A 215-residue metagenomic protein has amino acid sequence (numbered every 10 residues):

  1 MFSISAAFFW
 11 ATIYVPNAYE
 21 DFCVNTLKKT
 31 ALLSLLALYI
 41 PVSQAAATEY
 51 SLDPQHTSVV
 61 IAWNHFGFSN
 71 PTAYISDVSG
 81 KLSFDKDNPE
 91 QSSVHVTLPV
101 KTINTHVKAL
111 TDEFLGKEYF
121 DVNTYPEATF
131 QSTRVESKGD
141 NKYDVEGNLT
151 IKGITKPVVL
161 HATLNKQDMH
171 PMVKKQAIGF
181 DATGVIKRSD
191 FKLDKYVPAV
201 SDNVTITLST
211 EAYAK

Functional and structural regions predicted by a protein language model:
V15-A18: Short hydrophobic alpha-helical segments enriched in small aliphatic residues
F22-A31: Bacterial N-terminal signal peptides that target proteins for export
A31-P41: Bacterial N-terminal signal peptides
A45-K215: Low-complexity, acidic/polar, glycine-enriched regions of mature
